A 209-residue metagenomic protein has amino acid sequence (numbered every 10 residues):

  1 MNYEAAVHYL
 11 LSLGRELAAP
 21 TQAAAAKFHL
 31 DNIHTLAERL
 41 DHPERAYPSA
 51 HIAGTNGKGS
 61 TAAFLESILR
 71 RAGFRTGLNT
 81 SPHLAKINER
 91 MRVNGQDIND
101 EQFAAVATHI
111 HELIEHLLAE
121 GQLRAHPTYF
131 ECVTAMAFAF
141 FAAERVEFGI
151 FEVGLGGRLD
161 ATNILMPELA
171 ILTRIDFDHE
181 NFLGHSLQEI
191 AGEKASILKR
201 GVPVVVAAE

Functional and structural regions predicted by a protein language model:
M1-A23: Charged, amphipathic alpha-helical linker segments immediately N-terminal to NTP-binding catalytic cores
L10, T55, T76, I150 (+2 more regions): Residue-level signal for inorganic ion chemistry
R15, H42-R45, E115, A195 (+1 more regions): Generic structural signal for secondary-structure transition and capping sites
T21-L30, H34-R45, R71-L165, N181-G184 (+1 more regions): ATP-dependent carboxylate-amine ligase catalytic core
E44-G54: Long amphipathic N-terminal alpha/beta scaffold segment
I52, S60-G77: A conserved segment at the C-terminal end of the G1
G54, F130, V206-E209: Glycine- and other small-residue-rich loops at beta-strand/loop junctions that grip anionic moieties
L155-A161, M166-E209: Conserved catalytic-core segment of NTP-binding enzymes
